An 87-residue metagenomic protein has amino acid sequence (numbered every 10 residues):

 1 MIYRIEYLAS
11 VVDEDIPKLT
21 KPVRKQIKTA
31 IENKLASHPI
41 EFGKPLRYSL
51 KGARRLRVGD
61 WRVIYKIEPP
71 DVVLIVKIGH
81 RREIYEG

Functional and structural regions predicted by a protein language model:
M1-I2, K51: Basic nucleic-acid-binding interfaces
I2-E6, S10, E14-K18, P22-K25 (+4 more regions): Enriched for short, Lys/Arg-rich terminal
E32-L56: A short, surface-exposed loop/turn module that caps and links secondary-structure elements
